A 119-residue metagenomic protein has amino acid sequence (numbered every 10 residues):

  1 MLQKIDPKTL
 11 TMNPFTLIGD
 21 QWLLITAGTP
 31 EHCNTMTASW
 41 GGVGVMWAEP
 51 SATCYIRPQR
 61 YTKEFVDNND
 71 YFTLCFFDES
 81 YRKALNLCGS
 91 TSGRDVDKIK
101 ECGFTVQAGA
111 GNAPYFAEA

Functional and structural regions predicted by a protein language model:
M1-A119: Active-site-proximal mixed secondary-structure blocks
